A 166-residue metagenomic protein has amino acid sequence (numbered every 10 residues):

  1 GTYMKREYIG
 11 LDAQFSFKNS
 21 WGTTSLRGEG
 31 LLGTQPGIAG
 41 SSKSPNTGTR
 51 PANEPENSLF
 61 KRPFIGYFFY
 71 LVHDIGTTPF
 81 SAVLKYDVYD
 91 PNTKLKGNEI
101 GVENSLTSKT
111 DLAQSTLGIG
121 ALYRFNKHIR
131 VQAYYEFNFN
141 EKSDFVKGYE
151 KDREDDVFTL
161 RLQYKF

Functional and structural regions predicted by a protein language model:
G1-F166: Outer-membrane beta-barrel pore domains
